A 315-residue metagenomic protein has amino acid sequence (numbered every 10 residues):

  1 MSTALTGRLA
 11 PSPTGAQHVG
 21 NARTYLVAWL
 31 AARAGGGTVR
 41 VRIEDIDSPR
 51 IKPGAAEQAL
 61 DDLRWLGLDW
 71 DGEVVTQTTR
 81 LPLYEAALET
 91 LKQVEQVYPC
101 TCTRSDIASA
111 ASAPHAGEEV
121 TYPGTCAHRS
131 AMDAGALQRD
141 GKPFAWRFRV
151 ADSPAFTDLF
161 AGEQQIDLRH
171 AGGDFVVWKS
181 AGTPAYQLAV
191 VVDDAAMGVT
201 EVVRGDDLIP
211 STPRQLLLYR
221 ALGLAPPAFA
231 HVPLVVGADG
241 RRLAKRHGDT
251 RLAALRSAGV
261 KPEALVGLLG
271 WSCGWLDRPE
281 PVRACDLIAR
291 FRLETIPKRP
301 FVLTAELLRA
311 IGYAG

Functional and structural regions predicted by a protein language model:
M1-A16, A34, V39, A134-A136 (+2 more regions): Non-catalytic terminal extensions that flank enzyme cores
M1-H115, D206-L224: N-terminal Rossmann-like or analogous alpha/beta NTP/dinucleotide-binding catalytic cores that position adenine
G35-G37, G67-W70, T103, D174-V176 (+4 more regions): Short, surface-exposed, polar/charged, turn-prone segments marking secondary-structure boundaries
A56, L81, R104-I107, E119 (+4 more regions): Alpha-helix initiation and N-capping motif
Q58-L66, K92-Q96, A116-C126, G248-A254 (+1 more regions): Short, structured secondary-structure boundary patches
D69, V97-Y98, A116, V120 (+4 more regions): A general structural signal for well-ordered secondary-structure junctions
D71-E73, P226-F229, L276-V282: Short, surface-exposed acidic
S105-K245, R251-R256, A305-G315: Active-site cores that bind ATP or allylic diphosphates and position pyrophosphate for catalysis
